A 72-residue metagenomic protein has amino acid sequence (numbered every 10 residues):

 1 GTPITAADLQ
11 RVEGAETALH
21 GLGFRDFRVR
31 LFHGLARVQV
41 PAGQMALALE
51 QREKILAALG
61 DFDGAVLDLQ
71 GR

Functional and structural regions predicted by a protein language model:
G1-R72: ATP/NTP-dependent adenylation/nucleotidyl-transfer catalytic domains that generate, transfer, or process NMP-activated
